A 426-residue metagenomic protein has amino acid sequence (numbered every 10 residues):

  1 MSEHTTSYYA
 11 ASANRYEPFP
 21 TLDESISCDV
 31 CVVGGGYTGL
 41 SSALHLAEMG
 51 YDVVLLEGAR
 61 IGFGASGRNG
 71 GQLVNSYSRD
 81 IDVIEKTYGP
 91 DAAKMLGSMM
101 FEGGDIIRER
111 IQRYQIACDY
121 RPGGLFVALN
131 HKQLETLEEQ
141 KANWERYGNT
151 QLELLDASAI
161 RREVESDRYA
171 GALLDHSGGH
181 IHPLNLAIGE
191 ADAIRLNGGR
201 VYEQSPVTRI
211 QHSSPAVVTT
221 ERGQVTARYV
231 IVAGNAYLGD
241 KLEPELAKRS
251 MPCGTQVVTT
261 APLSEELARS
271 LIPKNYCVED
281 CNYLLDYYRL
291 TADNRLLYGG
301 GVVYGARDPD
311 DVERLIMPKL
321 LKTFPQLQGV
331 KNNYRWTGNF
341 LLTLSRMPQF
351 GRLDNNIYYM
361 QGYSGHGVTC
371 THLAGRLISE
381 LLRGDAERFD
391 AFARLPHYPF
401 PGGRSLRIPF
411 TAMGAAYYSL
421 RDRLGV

Functional and structural regions predicted by a protein language model:
M1-V30: Extreme N-terminal leader/targeting segments of oxidoreductases
S2-S12, R79-E85, E109-G189: Flavin (FAD/FMN) cofactor-binding and adjacent substrate-gating region of FAD-dependent oxidoreductase domains
C28-L55: N-terminal Rossmann-like FAD-binding beta1-loop-alpha1 element of flavoenzymes
H45, I61-D119, E135-G148, R269: Conserved FAD-binding subdomain of flavin-dependent enzymes
G67-G70, G178, C277-C281, V302-D308 (+1 more regions): Glycine-rich phosphate/pyrophosphate-binding beta-alpha loops
D105, R113-R121, V207-R209, G223-N355: Active-site substrate-recognition segment that forms the wall of the catalytic cavity or substrate channel
A142-N143, R168-R228: Helical element adjacent to the flavin cofactor pocket in flavoenzyme catalytic cores
A306-D308, E313-R423: C-terminal catalytic lobe of FAD-dependent flavoproteins
